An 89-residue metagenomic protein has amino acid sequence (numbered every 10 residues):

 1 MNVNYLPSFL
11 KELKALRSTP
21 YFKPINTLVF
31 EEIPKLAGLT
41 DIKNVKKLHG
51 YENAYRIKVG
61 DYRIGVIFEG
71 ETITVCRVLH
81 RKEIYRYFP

Functional and structural regions predicted by a protein language model:
M1-V29: Arg/Lys-rich, positively charged N-terminal/basic patches that mediate binding to nucleic acids
M1-V3, L28-E31, Y51, T74-F88: Short, C-terminally biased terminal segments at protein or domain edges
S8, L48-Y51, G70-E71: Short alpha-helical linear motifs
K11, K35, E83: Active-site micro-motifs of SAM-dependent methyltransferase domains
K14, I42, V59-R63, I67-P89: Enriched for short, Lys/Arg-rich terminal
E31-R56: A short, surface-exposed loop/turn module that caps and links secondary-structure elements
